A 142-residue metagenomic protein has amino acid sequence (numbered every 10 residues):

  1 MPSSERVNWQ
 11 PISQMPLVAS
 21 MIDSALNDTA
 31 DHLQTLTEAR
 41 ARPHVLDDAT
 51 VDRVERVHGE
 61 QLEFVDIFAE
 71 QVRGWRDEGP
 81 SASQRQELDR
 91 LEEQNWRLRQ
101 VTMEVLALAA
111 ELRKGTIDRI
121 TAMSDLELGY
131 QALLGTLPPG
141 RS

Functional and structural regions predicted by a protein language model:
M1-V7, D77, A82, D89: A contiguous, well-structured "functional interface" segment within a domain
P2-D48, L137: Short terminal alpha-helical segments
S13-P16, S20-D23, D48-G59, A82-R85 (+1 more regions): Short, solvent-exposed segments of well-ordered alpha helices
S20-D23, N27-A30, Q34, R56-D66 (+3 more regions): Generic structural signal for well-ordered, non-transmembrane alpha-helical segments in soluble/cytosolic regions
L36-G79: Amphipathic alpha-helical interaction modules
Q84-S142: Amphipathic alpha-helical binding modules
